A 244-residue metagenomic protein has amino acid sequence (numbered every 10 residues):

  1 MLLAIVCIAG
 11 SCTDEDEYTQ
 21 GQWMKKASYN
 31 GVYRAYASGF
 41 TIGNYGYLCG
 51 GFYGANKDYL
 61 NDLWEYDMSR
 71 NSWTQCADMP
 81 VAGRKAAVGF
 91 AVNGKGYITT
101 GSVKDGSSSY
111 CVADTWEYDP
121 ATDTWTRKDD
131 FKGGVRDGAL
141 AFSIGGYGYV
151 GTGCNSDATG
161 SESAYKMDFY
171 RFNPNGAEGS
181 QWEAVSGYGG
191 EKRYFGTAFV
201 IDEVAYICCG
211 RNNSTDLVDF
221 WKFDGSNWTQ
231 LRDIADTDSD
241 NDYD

Functional and structural regions predicted by a protein language model:
M1-G10: Sec-dependent bacterial lipoprotein signal peptides
C12-D244: Kelch-like beta-propeller repeat domains
